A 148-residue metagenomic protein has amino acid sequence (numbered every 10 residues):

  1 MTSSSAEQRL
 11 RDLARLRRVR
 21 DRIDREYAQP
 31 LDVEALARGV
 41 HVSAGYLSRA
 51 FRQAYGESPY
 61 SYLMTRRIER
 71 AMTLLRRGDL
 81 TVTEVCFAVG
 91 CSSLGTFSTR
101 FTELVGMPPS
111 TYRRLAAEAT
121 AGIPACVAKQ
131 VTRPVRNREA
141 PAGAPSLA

Functional and structural regions predicted by a protein language model:
M1-Y46, Q53-A54, S58, R70-A148: Alpha-helical bundle regulatory/interaction domains
S61-L63: Short, basic-rich loop-to-helix N-cap that marks the start of a DNA-contacting helix
